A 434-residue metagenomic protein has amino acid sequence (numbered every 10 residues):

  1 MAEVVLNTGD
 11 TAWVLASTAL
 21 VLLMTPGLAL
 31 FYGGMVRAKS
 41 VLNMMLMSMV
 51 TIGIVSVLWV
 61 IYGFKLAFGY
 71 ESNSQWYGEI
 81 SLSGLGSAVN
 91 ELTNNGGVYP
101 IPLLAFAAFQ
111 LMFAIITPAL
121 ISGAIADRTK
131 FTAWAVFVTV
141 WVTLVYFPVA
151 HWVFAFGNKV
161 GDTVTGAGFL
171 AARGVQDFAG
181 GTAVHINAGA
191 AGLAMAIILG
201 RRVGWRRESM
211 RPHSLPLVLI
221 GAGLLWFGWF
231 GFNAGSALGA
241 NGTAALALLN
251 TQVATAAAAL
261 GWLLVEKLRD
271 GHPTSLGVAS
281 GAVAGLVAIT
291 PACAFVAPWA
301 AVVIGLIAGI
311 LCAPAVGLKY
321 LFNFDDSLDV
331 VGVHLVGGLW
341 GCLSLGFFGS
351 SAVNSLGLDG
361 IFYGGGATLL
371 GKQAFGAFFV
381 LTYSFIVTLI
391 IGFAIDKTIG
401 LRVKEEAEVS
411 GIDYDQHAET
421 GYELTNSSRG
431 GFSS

Functional and structural regions predicted by a protein language model:
M1-S434: Glycine- and aromatic-enriched membrane alpha-helices
